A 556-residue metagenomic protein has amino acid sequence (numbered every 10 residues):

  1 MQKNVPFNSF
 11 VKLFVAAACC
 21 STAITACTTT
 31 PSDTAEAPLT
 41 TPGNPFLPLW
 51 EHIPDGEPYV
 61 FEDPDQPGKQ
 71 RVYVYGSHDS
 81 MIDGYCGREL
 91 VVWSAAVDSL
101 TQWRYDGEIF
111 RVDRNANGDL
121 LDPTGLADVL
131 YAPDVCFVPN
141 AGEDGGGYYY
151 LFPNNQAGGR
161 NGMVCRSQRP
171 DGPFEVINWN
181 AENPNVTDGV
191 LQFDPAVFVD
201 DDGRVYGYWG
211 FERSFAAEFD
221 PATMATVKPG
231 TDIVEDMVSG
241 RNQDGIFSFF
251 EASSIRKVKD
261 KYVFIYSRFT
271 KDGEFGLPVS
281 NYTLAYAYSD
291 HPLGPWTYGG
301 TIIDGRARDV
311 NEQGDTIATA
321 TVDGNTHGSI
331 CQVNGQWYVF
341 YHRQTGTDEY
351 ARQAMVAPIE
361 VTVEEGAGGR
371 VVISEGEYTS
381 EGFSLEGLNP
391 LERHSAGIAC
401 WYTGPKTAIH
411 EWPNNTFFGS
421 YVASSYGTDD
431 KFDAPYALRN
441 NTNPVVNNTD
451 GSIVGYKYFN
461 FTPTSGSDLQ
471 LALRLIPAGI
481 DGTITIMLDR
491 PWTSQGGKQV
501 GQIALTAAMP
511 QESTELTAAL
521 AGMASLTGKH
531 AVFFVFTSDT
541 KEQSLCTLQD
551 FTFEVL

Functional and structural regions predicted by a protein language model:
Q2-F14: Bacterial N-terminal signal peptides that target proteins for export
C19-C20: Cysteine-centered motifs
A23-A26: C-terminal motif of bacterial Sec signal peptides marking the signal peptidase cleavage site
T29-L556: Carbohydrate-active catalytic/glycan-binding domains of CAZyme proteins, especially the secreted or lumenal ectodomains
